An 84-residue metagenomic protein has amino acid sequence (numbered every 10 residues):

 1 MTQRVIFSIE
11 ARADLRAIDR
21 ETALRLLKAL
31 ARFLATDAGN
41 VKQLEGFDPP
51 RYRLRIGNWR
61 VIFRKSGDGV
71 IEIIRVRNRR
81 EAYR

Functional and structural regions predicted by a protein language model:
M1-A13, A17, E21-L24, G39 (+2 more regions): Enriched for short, Lys/Arg-rich terminal
A31-R55: A short, surface-exposed loop/turn module that caps and links secondary-structure elements
